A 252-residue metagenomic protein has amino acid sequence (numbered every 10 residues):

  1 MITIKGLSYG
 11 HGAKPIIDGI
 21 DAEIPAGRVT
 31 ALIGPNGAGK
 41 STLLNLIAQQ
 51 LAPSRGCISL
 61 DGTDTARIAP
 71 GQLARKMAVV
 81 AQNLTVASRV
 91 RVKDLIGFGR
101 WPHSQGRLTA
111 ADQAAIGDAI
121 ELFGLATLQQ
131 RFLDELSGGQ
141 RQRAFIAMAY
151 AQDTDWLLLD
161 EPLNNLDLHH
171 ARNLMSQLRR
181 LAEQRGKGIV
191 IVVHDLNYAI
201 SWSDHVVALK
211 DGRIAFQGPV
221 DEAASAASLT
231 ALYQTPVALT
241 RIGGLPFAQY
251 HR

Functional and structural regions predicted by a protein language model:
I2, I16-G19: Conserved structural motif at the start of ABC-family nucleotide-binding domains
I33-P35: The feature captures the beta-strand-to-loop junction immediately N-terminal to the Walker
A48: Helix-to-loop junction immediately C-terminal to a conserved catalytic motif
G56-D64, L73: Conserved ABC transporter NBD signature motif
F132-L136, Q140: Conserved ABC ATPase signature
L157-E161: Catalytic Walker B motif of ABC-type/P-loop ATPase nucleotide-binding domains
L232-R252: ABC ATPase nucleotide-binding domains
